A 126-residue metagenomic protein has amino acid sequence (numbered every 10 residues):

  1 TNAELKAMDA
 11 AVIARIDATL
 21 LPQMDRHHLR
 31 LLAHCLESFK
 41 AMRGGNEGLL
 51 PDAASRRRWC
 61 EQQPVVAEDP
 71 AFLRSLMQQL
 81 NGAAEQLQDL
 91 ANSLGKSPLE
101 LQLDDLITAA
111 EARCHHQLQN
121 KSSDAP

Functional and structural regions predicted by a protein language model:
T1-A33, A53-Q79: Short Lys/Arg-rich basic patches
R15-E47, L80-E100: Surface-exposed, Lys/Arg-rich phosphate-binding patches that contact polyanionic backbones
S38, M42-E68, P98-Q119: Short, basic amphipathic alpha-helical segments that act as recognition/interaction helices in nucleic-acid-binding
E61-N92, A112-P126: Short, positively charged interaction helices/loops
